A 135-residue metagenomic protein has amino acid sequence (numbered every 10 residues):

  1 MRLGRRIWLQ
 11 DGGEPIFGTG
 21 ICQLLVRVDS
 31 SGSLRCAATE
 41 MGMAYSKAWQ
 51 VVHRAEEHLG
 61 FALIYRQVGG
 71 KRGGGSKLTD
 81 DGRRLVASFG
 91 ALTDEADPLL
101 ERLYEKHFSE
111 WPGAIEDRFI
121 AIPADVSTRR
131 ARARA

Functional and structural regions predicted by a protein language model:
M1-G13: Short, Lys/Arg-enriched N-terminal segment that forms or immediately precedes the first helix of a structured domain
V28-A37: Short helix-boundary/capping micro-motifs
G42-M43: Central "turn" residue of the DNA-binding helix-turn-helix
V51: Residues within the DNA-recognition helix of helix-turn-helix
E57-A62: Residue cluster at the C-terminal edge of the helix-turn-helix DNA-binding motif
R66-L92: Basic, amphipathic "hinge/linker" alpha-helix immediately C-terminal to the N-terminal HTH DNA-binding motif
L85-H107: Alpha-helical linker/hinge and terminal dimerization helices associated with HTH transcriptional regulators
E101-A135: C-terminal regulatory/oligomerization modules of transcriptional regulators
